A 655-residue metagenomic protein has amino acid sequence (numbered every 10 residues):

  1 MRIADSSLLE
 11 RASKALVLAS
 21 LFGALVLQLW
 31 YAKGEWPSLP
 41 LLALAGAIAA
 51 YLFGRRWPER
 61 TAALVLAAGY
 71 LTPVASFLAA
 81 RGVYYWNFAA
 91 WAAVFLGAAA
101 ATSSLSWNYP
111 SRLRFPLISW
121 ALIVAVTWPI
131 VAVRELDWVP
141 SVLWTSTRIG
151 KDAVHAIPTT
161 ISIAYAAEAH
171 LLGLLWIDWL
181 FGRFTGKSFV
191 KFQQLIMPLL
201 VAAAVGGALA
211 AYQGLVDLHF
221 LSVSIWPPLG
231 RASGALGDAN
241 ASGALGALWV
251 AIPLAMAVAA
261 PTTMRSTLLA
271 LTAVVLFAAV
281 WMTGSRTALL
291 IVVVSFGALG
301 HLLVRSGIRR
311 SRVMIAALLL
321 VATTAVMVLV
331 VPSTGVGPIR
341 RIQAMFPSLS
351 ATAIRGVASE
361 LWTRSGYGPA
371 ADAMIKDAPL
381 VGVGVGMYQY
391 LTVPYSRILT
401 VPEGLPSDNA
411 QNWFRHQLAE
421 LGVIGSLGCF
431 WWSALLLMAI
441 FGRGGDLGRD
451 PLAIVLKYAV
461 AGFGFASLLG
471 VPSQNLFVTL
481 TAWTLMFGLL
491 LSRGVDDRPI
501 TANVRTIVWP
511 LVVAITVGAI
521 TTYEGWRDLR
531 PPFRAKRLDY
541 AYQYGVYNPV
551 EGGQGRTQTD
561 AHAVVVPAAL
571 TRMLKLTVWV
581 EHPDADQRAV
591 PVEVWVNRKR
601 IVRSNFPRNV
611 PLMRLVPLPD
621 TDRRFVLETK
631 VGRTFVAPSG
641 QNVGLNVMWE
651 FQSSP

Functional and structural regions predicted by a protein language model:
R2-I3, S7-L27, A32-G34, A45-Y51 (+8 more regions): Alpha-helical transmembrane segments of multi-pass inner-membrane proteins
L25-L39, S76-N87, V471-S473: Membrane-helix interface and helix-disruption motif detector
F53-R81, W86-A169, F463: N-terminal hydrophobic segments of proteins, predominantly signal-anchor/transmembrane helices of inner/organellar
F77, S146-A167, P228-S242, N409-Q417: Short aromatic-rich membrane-water interface segments that cap or initiate transmembrane helices in multi-pass membrane
A208-D217, V280-T283, A288, G300-D377 (+3 more regions): A membrane-periplasm/extracellular boundary helix in multi-pass inner-membrane enzymes that assemble envelope glycans
D238, A353, V357-A358, T363-S407 (+2 more regions): TM-adjacent membrane-interface loops and short helices in multi-pass inner/ER membrane proteins
D446-P451, L485-R527: A juxtamembrane structural motif centered on a specific transmembrane helix
Y523-P655: C-terminal luminal/periplasmic domains and tails of membrane-associated envelope-modifying transferases
